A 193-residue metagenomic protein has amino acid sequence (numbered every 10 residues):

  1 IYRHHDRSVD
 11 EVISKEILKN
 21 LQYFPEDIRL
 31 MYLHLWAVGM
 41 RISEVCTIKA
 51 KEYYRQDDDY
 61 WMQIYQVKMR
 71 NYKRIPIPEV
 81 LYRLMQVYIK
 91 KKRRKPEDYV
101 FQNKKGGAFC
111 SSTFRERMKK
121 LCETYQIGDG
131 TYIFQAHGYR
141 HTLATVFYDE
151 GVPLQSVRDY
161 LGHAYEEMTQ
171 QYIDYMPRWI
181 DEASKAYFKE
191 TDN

Functional and structural regions predicted by a protein language model:
I1-K19, Y65-R70, F101-A108: Flexible interdomain linker/hinge and immediately adjacent N-terminus of the catalytic tyrosine-recombinase domain
R3, R7-I42, R140: Basic, Lys/Arg- and aromatic-enriched nucleic-acid-binding interface segment
I28, V38, R115-R140, A144-Q155: Short, basic (Lys/Arg/His-rich) helix/loop patches that form interaction surfaces in the mid-to-C-terminal regions
V38, T47-Q86, E167: Conserved tyrosine-mediated DNA breakage-rejoining catalytic core shared by Y-recombinases
Y53-D57, Y132, V152-Q171, R178: Short, polar N-cap/turn motifs at the start of nucleic acid-interacting alpha helices
Q66-R70, L161-K189: Catalytic-site neighborhood detector that most strongly recognizes the C-terminal catalytic loop/helix of tyrosine
P78-T131: Active-site/catalytic core of tyrosine-dependent DNA strand-transfer enzymes
K105, A186-N193: C-terminal secondary-structure termini that scaffold catalytic or DNA-interacting sites
